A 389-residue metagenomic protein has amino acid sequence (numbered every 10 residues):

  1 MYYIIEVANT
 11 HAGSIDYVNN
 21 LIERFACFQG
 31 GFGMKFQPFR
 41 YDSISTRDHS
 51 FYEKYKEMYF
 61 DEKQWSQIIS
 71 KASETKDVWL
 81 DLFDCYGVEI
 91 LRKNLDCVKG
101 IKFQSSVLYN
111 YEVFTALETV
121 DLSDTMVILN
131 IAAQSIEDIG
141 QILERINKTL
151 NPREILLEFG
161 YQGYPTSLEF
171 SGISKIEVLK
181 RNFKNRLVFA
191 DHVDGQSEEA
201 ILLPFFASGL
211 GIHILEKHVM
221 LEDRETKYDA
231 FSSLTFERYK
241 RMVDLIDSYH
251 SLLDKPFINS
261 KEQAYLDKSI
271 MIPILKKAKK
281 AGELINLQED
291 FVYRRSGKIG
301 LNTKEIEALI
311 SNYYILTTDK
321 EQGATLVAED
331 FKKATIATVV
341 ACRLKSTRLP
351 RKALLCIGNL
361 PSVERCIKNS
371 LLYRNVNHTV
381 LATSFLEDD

Functional and structural regions predicted by a protein language model:
M1-A334: Catalytic cores and adjacent flexible loops of soluble metabolic enzymes that perform enolate/carbanion chemistry on
D81, A382-T383: Short His-Asn-centered micro-motif
T335-A382: N-terminal glycine-rich phosphate-binding loop and ensuing alpha1 helix
S384-D389: Short phosphate-binding loop-to-helix
